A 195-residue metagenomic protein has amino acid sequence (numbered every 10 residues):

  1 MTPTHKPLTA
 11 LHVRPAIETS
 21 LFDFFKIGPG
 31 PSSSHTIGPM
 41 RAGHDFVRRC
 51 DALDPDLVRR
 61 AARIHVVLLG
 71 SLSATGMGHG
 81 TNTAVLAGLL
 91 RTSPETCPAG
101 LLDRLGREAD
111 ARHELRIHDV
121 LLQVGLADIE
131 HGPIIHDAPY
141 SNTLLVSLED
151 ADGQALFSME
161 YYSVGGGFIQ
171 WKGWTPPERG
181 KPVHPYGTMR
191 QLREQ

Functional and structural regions predicted by a protein language model:
T2-H12, R41, R48: An acidic intrinsically disordered interaction segment
H5-S20, D56-R60: Acidic-glycine-rich active-site phosphate/pyrophosphate-binding loop
H12-G28, I64-V67: Short, hydrophobic/aliphatic alpha-helical segments
E18-F22, R59-I64, S141-N142, G153-L156: Short coil/turn connectors at secondary-structure junctions
F25-G43: Conserved phosphate/anionic-ligand binding catalytic regions in large, soluble enzymes, centered on
G38-D54: Small-residue-enriched alpha-helical segments and adjacent helix-cap loops that form tight helix-helix packing
V58-C97, E108-R112: A structural-propensity feature for long, helix-poor, extended segments
P94-Q195: C-terminal regulatory domains involved in ligand/effector binding and gene-expression control
